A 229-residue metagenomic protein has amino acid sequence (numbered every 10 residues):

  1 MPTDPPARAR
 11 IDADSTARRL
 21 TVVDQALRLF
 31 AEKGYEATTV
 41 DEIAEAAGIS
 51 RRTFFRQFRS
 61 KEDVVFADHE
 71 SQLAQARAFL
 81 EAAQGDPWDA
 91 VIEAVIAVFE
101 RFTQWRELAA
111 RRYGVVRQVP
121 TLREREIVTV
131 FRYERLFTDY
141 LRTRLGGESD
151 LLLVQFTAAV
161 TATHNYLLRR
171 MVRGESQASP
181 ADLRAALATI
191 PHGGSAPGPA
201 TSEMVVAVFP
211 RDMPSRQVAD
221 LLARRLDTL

Functional and structural regions predicted by a protein language model:
M1-K33, T38-I49: Basic, helix-initiating cap at the start of DNA-binding domains
V22, S60-V65, Q75-A76: Short amphipathic alpha-helical segment with a characteristic S/N-K-E followed by hydrophobic residues
K33-Y35, F55-A67: HTH DNA-binding helix-turn interface
A74-G114: Hydrophobic alpha-helical connector segments
A90-E93, R111, V154-A162, A181-A185 (+1 more regions): Amphipathic alpha-helical interaction segments
P120-G146, L151-A158: Amphipathic alpha-helical packing segments from all-alpha helical-bundle domains
L152-S176, H192-G198: Amphipathic C-terminal alpha-helical segment
R173, Q177-L229: C-terminal peripheral helix-coil segments that are non-catalytic and often amphipathic
